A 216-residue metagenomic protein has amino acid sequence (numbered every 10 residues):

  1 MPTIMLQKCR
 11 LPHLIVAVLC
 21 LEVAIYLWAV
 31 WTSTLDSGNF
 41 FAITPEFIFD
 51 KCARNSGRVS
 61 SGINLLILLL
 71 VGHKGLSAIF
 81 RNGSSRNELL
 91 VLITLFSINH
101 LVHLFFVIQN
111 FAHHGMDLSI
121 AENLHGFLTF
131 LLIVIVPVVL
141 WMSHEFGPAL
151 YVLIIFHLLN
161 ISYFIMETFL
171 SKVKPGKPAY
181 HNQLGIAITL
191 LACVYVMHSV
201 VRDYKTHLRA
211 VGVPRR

Functional and structural regions predicted by a protein language model:
P2-R216: Membrane-embedded alpha-helical bundles that constitute the cytochrome b-like, heme-associated redox core of multi-pass
